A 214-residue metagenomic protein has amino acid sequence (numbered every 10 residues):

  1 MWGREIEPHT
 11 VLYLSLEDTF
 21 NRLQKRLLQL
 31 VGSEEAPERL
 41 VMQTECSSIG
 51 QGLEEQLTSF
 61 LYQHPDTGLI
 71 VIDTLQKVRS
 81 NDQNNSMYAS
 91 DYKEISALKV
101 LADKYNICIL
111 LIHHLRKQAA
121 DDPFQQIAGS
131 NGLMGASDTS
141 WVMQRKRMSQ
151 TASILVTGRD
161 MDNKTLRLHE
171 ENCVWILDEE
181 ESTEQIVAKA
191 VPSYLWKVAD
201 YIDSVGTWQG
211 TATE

Functional and structural regions predicted by a protein language model:
E5-K93, V100, R159-M161, N172-C173 (+2 more regions): Conserved inter-motif catalytic segment of the P-loop NTP-binding fold
E7, N21, M148-Q150, D162-K164 (+1 more regions): Short loop/turn segments at connectors of secondary-structure elements within structured domains
L14, L69, A89-E179: Phosphate-binding/switch region of NTP-binding enzymes
C173-E214: DNA transaction DNA-binding modules
